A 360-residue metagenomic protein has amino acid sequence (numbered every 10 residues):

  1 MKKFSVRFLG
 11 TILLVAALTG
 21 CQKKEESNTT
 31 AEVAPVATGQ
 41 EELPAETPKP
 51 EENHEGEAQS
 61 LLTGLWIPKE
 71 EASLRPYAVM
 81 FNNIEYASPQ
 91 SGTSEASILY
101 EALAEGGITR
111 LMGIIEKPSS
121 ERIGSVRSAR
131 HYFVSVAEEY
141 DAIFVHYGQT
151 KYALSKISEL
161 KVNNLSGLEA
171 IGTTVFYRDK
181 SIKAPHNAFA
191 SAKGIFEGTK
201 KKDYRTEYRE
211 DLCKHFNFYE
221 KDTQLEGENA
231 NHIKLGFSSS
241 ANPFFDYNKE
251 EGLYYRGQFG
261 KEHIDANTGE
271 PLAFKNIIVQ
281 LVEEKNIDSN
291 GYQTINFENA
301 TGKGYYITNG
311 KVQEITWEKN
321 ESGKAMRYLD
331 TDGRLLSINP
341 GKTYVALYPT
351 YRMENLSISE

Functional and structural regions predicted by a protein language model:
M1-L9: Bacterial N-terminal signal peptides that target proteins for export
T11, S27-N28: General helical structural elements
A17-G20: C-terminal motif of bacterial Sec signal peptides marking the signal peptidase cleavage site
Q22-K24: Bacterial signal peptide processing site
N28-A96, E105-E360: A surface/extracellular/periplasmic glyco- and lipid-processing/surface-interacting theme
A102: Change "in soluble alpha/beta enzymes" to "in soluble alpha/beta proteins
